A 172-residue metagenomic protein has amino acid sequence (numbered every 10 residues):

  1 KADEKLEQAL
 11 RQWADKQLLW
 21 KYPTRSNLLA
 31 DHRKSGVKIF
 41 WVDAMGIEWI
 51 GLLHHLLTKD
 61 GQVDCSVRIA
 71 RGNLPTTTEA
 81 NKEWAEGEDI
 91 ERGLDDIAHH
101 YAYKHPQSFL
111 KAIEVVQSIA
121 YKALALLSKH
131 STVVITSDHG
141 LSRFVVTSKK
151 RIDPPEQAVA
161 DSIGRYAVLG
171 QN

Functional and structural regions predicted by a protein language model:
K1-N172: Feature captures the catalytic ectodomains and active-site-proximal regions of enzymes that hydrolyze or transfer
